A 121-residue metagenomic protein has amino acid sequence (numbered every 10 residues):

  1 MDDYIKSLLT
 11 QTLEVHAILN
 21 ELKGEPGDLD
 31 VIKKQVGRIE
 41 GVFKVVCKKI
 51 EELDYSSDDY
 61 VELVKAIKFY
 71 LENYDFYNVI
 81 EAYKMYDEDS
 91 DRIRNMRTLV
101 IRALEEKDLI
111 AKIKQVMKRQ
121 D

Functional and structural regions predicted by a protein language model:
M1-V42, K107: Short terminal alpha-helical segments
K6, L29-R38, Y60-I67, I93-I101: Short, charged, amphipathic alpha-helical segments
I18, G37, K48, S56-D59 (+1 more regions): Exposed, low-complexity/repetitive linear segments and helix-based recognition motifs, biased toward charged/polar
I18-E21, K49, K112, V116: Amphipathic, soluble alpha-helical interaction motifs
E21-K33, D54-D58, A82-I93: Charged, low-complexity interaction regions
V42-K68: Short, solvent-exposed, charged loop/turn and helix-capping segments that join or cap alpha-helices on peripheral
F69-D121: Amphipathic alpha-helical binding modules
